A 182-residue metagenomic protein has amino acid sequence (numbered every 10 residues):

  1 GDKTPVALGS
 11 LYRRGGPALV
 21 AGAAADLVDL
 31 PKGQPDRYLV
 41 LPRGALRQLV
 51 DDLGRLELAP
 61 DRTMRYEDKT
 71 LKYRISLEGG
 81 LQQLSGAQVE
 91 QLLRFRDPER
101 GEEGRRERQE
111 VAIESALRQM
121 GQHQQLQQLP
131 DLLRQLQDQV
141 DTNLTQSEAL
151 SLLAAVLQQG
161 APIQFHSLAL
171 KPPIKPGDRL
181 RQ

Functional and structural regions predicted by a protein language model:
G1-Q182: Non-catalytic, solvent-exposed segments at the cell envelope interface
